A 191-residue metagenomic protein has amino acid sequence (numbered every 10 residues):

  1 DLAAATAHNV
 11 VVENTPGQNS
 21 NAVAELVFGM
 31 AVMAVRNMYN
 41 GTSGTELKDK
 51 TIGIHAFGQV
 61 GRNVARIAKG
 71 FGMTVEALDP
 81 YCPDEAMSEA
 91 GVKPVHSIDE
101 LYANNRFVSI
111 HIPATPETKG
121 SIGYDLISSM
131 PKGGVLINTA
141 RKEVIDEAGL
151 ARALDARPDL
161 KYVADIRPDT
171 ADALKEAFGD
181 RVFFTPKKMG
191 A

Functional and structural regions predicted by a protein language model:
D1-G44: Phosphate/diphosphate ligand-binding glycine-rich loop within oxidoreductases
T6-A7, V11-V23, D169-A191: C-terminal helix-to-coil terminal segments
N9-V11, T74, K93: Residue-level detector of anion-binding/catalytic polar loops
V11-E13, E76, V135-I137, K161-V163 (+1 more regions): Structural detector of well-ordered beta-strand residues that form the stable sheet scaffold of enzyme domains
A34-G70: Glycine-rich NAD(P)-binding loop of Rossmann-like domains
A77-Y81: Conserved acidic E/D residue at the C-terminus of a beta-strand in Rossmann-like folds
C82-E176: Rossmann-like adenosine-cofactor binding region
